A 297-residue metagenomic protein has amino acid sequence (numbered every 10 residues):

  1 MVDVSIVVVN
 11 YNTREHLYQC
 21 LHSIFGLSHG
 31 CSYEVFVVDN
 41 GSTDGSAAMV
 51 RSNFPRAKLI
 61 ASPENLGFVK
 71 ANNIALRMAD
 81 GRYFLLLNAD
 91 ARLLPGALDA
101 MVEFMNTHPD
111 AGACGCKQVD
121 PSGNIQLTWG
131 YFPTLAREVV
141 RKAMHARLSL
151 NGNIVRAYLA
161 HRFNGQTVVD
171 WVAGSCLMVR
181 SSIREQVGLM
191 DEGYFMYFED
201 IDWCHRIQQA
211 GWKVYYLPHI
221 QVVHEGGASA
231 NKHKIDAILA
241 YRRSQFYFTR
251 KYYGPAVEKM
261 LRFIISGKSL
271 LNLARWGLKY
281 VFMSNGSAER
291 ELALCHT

Functional and structural regions predicted by a protein language model:
M1-G26: N-proximal low-complexity "stem/linker" segments adjacent to membrane-targeting elements
V7, H205-G286: Active-site-adjacent helix/loop segment of glycosyltransferases that harbors family-specific signature motifs
S23, C31, D39-A48, E64 (+1 more regions): A conserved acidic beta->alpha catalytic loop
A61-A79, A91, A100: Glycine-rich, basic loop-to-helix element that forms the pyrophosphate-binding segment of sugar-nucleotide handling
F84: Short aromatic/hydrophobic "clamp" motif used to bind/position activated sugar donors
R92-T128: Conserved donor NDP-sugar-binding/catalytic core segment of glycosyltransferases
P133-V169: Short, flexible, basic/aromatic active-site loop/helix in glycosyltransferases
R162-G165, D170-Q221: A short, conserved alpha-helix in the catalytic core of glycosyltransferases
